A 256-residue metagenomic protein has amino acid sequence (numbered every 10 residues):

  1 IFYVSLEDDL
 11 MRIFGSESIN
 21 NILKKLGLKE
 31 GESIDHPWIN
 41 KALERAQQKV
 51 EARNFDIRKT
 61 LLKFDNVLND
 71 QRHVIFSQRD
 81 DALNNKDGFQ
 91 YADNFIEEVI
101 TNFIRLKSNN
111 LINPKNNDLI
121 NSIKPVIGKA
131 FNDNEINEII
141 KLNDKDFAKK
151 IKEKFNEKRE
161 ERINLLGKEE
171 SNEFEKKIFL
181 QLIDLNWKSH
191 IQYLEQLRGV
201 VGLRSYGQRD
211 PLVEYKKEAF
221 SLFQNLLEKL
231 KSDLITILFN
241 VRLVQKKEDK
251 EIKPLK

Functional and structural regions predicted by a protein language model:
I1-K256: Extended, charged helical/alpha-beta scaffold domains that provide interaction surfaces
